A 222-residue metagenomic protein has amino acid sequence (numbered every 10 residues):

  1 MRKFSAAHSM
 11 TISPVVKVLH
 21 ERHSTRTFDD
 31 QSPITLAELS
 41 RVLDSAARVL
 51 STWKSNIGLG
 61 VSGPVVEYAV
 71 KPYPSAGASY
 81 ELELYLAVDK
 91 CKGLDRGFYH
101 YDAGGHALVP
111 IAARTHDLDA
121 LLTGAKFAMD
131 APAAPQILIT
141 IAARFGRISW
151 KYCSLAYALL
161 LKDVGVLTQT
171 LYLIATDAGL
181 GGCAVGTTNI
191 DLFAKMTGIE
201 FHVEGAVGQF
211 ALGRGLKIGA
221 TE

Functional and structural regions predicted by a protein language model:
M1-A134, T221: N-terminal amphipathic, basic helical "cap/leader" segment at the start of enzyme domains
H23-P33, W150-L161, A178: Short histidine-centered catalytic/ligand-binding loop motif
V42, L84, P135, I139 (+3 more regions): Small-aliphatic-rich amphipathic alpha-helix that forms the alpha element of a beta-alpha
D89-C91, R144, G215: Solvent-exposed coil/turn segments that connect beta secondary-structure elements in extracytoplasmic/periplasmic
L94, R147-I148, I190-F193, L216-G219: Flexible loop/turn segments at secondary-structure boundaries
F98-H100, L138-T140, Q209-A211: Conserved hydrophobic/aromatic beta-strand scaffold that supports enzyme active sites
A112, G205-E222: C-terminal helix-cap and adjacent tail motif
K195-H202: Short proline/glycine-enriched turn/loop segments at secondary-structure junctions
